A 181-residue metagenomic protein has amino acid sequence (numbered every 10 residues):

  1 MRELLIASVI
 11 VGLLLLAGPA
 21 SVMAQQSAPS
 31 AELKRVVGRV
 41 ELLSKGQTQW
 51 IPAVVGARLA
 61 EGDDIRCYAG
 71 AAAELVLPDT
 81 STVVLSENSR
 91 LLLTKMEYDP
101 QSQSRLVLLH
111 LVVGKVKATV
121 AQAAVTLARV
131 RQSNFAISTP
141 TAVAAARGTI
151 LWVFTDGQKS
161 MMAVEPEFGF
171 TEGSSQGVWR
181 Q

Functional and structural regions predicted by a protein language model:
M1-R2: N-terminal secretory signal peptides that target proteins for export/translocation
L5-I6, S175: Intrinsically disordered, low-complexity segments enriched in glycine/proline and serine/threonine
I6-A7, Q132: Short amphipathic alpha-helical "recognition" segments used for binding
A7-G18: Bacterial N-terminal signal peptides
L16-Q26: Bacterial Sec-dependent signal peptides at the C-terminal "C-region" and cleavage site
A24-R180: Flexible, surface-exposed loop/linker segments and immediately adjacent secondary-structure boundaries
